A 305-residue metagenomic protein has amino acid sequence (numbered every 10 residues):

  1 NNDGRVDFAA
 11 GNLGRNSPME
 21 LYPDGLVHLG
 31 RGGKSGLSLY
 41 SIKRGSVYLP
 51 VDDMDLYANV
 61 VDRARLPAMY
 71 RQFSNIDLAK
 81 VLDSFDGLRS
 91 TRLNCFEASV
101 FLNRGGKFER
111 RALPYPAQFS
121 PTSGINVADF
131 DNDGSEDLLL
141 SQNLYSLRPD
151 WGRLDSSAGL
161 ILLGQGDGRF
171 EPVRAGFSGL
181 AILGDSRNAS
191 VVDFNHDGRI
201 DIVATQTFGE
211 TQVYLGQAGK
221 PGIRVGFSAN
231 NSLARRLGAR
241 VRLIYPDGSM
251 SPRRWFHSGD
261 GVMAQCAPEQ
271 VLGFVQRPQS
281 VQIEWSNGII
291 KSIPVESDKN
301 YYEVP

Functional and structural regions predicted by a protein language model:
N1, L13-G14, L26: Hydrophobic/aromatic-lined pockets within catalytic cores
N1, V60-N75, G124, F130 (+2 more regions): Contiguous N-terminal and early-domain "leader" segments and peripheral loops that mark the onset or edge of a domain
N2-G11, N132-S141, H196-T205: Acidic/hydrophobic-patterned starts of short beta strands in beta-sheet-rich repeat architectures
R15-Y22, S35-Y48, A68-Q72, D86-G124 (+1 more regions): Gly/Ser/Thr/Pro-enriched helix-cap/hinge segments flanking short amphipathic alpha-helices
Y22, L26-L29, S38-F73, A79-V81: Acidic, Ser/Thr/Gly/Pro-rich low-complexity segments that form flexible
